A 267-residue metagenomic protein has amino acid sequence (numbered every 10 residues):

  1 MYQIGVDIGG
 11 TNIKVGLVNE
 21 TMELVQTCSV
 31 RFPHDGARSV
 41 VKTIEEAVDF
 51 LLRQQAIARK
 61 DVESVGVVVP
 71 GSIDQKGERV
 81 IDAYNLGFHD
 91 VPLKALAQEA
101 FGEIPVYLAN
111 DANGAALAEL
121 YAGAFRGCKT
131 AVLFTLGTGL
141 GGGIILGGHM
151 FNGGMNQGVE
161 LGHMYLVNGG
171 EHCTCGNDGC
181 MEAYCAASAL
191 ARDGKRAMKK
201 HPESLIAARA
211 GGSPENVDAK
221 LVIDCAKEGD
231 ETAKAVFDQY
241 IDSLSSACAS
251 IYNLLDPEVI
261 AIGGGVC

Functional and structural regions predicted by a protein language model:
M1-S64, D74-G77, A95-V106, A118-C128 (+2 more regions): ATP-binding/phosphotransfer module of carbohydrate and carboxylate kinases, centering on a glycine-rich
D7, G66-P70, A109, L133-G139 (+1 more regions): Short beta-strand segments
R31-P33, F88, G154-E160: A short acidic/small-residue loop/turn micro-motif
E78-H89: A charged helix-plus-loop insertion that forms the helical arch/lid used to bind and gate nucleic-acid substrates
P92: A conserved beta-strand->loop->alpha-helix hinge within the catalytic CA
A115: Proteins enriched for Cys/Gly/acidic motifs involved in redox and nucleic-acid/cofactor modification
